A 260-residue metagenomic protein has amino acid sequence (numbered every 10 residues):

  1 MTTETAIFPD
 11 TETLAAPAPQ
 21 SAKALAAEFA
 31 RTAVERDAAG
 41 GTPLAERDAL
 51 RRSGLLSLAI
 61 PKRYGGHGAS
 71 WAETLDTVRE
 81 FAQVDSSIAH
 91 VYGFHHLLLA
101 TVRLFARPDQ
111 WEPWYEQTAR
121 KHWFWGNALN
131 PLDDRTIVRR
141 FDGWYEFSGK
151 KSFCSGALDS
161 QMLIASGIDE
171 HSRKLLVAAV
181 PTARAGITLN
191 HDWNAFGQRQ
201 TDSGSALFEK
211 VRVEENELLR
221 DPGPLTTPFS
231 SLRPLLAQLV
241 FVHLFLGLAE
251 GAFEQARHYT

Functional and structural regions predicted by a protein language model:
T2-I60, G66-D76, H243-T260: Alpha-helical interface subdomain recognition
T42-R52, S57-D159: Glycine-rich flavin
A106-R107, D142, I168-H171, T182-A185 (+2 more regions): Short loop segments at secondary-structure junctions
Y115, R135-I137, K151-S155, S166-D169 (+2 more regions): A generic local secondary-structure boundary/capping motif
L132-D134, D159-Q161, K174, A183 (+2 more regions): A generic structural signal for well-ordered coil/turn residues at beta-strand boundaries that shape enzyme active-site
K150-G186: DPxDG-like acidic metal-binding loop motif
A195-T260: Glycine-rich beta->alpha junctions and the first turn(s) of the following alpha-helix
